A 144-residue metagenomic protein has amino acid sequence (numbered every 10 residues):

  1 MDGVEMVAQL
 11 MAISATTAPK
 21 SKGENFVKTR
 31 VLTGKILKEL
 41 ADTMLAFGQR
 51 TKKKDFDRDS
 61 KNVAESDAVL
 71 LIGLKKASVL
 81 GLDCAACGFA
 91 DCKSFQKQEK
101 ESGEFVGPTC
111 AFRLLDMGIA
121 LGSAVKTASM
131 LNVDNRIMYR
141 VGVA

Functional and structural regions predicted by a protein language model:
M1-A144: Acidic, surface-exposed loops and disordered segments
